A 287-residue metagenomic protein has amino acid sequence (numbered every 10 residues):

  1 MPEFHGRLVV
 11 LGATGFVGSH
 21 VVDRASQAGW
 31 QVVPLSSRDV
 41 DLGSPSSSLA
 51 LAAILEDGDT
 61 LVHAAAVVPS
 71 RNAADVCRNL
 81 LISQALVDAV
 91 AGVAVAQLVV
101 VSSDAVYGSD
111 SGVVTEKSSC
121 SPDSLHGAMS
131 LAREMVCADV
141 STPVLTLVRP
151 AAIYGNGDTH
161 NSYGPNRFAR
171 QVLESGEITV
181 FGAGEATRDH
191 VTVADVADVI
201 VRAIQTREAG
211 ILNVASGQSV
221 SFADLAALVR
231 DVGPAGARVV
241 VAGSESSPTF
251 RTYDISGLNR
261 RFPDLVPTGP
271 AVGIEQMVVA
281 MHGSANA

Functional and structural regions predicted by a protein language model:
F4-S26: N-terminal Rossmann NAD(P)H-binding glycine-rich loop of SDR-like oxidoreductase domains
L11, L35, L61-A65, L98-D104 (+1 more regions): SDR active-site strand-loop-helix element
V32-A50: Adenosine-cofactor binding site in Rossmann-like domains, unifying the SAM/SAH pocket of S-adenosylmethionine-dependent
P45-L81: NAD(P)H-binding glycine-rich loop region in Rossmannoid oxidoreductase-like domains and their noncatalytic homologs
A85-L125: Conserved Rossmann-fold NAD(P)-dependent oxidoreductase catalytic core, especially the SDR/UDP-sugar
Y107-G108, S124, V148-Y163: Flexible, glycine-rich beta-alpha linker
S121-T146: Active-site Tyr-X1-5-Lys
G176, F181-G184, R188-A287: C-terminal substrate-binding subdomain of Rossmann-fold SDR/epimerase-dehydratase oxidoreductases
